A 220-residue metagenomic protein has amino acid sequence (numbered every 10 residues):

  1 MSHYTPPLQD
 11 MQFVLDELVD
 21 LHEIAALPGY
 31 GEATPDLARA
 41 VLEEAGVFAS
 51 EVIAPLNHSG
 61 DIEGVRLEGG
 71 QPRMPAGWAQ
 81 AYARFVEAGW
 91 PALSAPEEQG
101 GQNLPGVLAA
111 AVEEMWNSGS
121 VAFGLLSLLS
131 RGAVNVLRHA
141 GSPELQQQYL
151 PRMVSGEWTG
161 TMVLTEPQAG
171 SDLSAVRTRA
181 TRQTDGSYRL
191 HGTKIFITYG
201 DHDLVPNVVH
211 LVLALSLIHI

Functional and structural regions predicted by a protein language model:
M1-G124, Q148: Amphipathic, small/basic residue-rich leader segments at the start of a protein or domain
A49, P96, V112, S142 (+2 more regions): Buried hydrophobic positions in well-ordered alpha/beta secondary-structure cores of metabolic enzymes
W78, L126-S130, G141-Q183: Internal maturation/activation junctions in enzymes
Q99, E166-Q168, T184, K194 (+1 more regions): Short, flexible loop/turn elements at secondary-structure junctions
Q99-N103, G132-V136, E144-L145, Q168-D172 (+1 more regions): Flexible loop/turn segments at secondary-structure boundaries
L104-G106, D172-S174, D201-V208: Short glycine/proline-enriched turns and hinge-like loops at secondary-structure junctions
A109-A110, L129-V134: Short, conserved phosphate-binding/catalytic loop or strand-edge motifs used in phosphoryl-/nucleotidyl-transfer
S187, H191-I218: A short core secondary-structure module
